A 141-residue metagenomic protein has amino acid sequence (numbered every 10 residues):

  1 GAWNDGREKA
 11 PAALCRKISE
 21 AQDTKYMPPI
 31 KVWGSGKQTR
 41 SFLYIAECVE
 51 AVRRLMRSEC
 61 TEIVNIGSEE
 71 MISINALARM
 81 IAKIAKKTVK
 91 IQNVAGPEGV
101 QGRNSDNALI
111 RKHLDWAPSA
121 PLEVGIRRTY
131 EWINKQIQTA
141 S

Functional and structural regions predicted by a protein language model:
G1-A13, Q38-T39: Flexible, glycine-rich beta-alpha linker
L14-S141: C-terminal substrate-binding subdomain of Rossmann-fold SDR/epimerase-dehydratase oxidoreductases
